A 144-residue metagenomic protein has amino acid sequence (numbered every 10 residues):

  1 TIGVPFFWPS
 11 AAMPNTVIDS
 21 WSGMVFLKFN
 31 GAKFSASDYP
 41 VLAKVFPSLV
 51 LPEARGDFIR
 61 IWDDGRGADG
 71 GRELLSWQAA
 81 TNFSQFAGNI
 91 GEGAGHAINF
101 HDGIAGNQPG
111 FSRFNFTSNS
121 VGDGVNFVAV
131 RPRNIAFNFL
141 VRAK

Functional and structural regions predicted by a protein language model:
T1-K144: Low-complexity Ser/Thr/Gly/Asn-rich repetitive segments
